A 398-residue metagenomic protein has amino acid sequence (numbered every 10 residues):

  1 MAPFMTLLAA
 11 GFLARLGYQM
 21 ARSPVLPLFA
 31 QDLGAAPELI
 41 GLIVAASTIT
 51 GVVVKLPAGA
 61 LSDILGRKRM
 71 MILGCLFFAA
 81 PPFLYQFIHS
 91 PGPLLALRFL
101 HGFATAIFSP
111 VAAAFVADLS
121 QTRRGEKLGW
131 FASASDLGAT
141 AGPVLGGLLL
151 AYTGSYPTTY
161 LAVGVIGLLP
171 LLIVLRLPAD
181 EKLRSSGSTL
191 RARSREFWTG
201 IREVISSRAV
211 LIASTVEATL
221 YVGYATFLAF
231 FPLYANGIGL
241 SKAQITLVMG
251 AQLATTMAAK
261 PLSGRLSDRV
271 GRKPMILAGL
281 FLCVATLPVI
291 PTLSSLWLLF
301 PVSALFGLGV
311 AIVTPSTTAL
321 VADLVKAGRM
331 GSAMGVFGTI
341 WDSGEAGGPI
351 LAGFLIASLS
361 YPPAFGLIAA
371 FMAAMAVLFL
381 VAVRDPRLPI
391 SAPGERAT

Functional and structural regions predicted by a protein language model:
M1, E181-A213, T398: Juxtamembrane intracellular "pre-TM" segments in multi-pass secondary transporters
M1-T48, L211-I212, V216, V222-Y234 (+1 more regions): Helix-loop boundary and gating motifs at the non-cytosolic
T48-L56, A139-T140, L253-P261, E345-A346: Residue-level signature of mid-helix packing/kink "hotspots" within the transmembrane helices of 12-pass Major
G66, F87-P93, Q121, G271 (+1 more regions): Helix-breaking motifs and short loop linkers at transmembrane-helix boundaries and internal kinks in secondary membrane
R69-F83, P274-P288: Structural signature of the two symmetry-related core transmembrane helices
P81, G92-L100, T286, W297-L305: Paired small-residue
L97-D136, A319-L320: Cytoplasmic helix-loop-helix junction between adjacent transmembrane helices in 12-TM secondary transporters
G164-S186, M375-V383: C-terminal membrane-cytosol helix-exit motif in multi-pass small-molecule transporters
